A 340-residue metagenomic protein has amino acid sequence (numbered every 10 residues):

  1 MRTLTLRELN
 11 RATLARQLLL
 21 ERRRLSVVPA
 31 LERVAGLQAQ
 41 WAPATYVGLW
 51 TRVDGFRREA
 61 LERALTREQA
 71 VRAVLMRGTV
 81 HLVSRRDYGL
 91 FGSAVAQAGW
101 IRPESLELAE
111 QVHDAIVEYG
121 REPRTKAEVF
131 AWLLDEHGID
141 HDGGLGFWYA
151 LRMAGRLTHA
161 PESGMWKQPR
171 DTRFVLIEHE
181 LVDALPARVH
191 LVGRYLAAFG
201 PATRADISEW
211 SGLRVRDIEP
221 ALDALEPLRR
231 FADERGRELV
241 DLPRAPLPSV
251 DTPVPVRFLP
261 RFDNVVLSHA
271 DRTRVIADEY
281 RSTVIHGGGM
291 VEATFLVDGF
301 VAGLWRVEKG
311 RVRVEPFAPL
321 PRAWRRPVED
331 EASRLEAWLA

Functional and structural regions predicted by a protein language model:
M1-R272, A277-A340: Long, low-complexity intrinsically disordered regions
